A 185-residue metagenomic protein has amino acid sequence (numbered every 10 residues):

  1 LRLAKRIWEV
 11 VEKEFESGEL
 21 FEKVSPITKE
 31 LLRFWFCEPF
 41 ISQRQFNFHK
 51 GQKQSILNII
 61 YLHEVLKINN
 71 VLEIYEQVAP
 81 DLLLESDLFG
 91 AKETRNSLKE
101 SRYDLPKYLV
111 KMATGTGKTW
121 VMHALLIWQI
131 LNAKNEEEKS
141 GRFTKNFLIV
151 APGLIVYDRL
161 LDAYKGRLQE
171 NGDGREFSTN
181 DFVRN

Functional and structural regions predicted by a protein language model:
L1-N185: RecA-like P-loop NTPase motor core of helicase/translocase proteins
